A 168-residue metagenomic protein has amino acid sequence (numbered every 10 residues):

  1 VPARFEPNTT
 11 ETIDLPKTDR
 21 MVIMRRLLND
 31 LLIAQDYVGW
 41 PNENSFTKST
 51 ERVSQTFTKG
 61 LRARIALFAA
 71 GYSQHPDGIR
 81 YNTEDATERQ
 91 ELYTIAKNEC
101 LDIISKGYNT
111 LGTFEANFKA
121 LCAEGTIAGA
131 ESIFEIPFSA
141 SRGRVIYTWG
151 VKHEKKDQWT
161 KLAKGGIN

Functional and structural regions predicted by a protein language model:
V1-P2, E11-R25, N29-T47: Conserved, well-structured interaction surfaces
V1-P7, S49-F57: Aromatic-lined, polymer-binding surfaces characteristic of secreted/periplasmic polysaccharide-degrading enzymes
P2-R4, E43-F46, H75, L111-F114: Short, hydrophobic secondary-structure boundary micro-motifs
P7, S45-T47, L121: Short, well-ordered helical secondary-structure segments
N8, E43-N44, E84, E154: Generic alpha-helix detector with strongest preference for long hydrophobic helices that associate with membranes
N8-T9, S73: A short, flexible beta-alpha/helix-coil linker loop
T10-T18, S49, Y81-R89: Second-shell loop/turn segments in exported
M24, L32, R52-N168: An aromatic- and glycine-enriched ligand-binding surface/loop that stacks and positions planar moieties
